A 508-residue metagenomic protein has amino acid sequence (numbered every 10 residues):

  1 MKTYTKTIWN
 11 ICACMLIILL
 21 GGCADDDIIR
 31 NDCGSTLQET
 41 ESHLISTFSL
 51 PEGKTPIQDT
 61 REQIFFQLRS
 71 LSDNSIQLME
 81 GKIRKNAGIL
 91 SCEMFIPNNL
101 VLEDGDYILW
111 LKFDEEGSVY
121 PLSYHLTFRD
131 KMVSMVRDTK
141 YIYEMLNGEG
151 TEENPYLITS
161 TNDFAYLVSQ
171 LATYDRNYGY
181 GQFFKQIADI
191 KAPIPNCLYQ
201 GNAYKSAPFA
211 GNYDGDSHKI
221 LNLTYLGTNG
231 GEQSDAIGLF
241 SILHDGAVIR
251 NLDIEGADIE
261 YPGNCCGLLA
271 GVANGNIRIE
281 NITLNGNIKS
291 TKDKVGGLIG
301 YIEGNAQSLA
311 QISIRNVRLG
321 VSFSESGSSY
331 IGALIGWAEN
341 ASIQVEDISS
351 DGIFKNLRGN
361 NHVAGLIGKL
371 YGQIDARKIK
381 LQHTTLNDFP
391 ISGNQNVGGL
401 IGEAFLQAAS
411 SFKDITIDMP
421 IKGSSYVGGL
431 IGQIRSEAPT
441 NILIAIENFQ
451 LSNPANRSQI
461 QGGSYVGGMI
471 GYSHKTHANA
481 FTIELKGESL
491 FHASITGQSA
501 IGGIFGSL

Functional and structural regions predicted by a protein language model:
K2-C12: Bacterial N-terminal signal peptides that target proteins for export
I11-L20: Bacterial N-terminal signal peptides
L19-S49, K131-I142: Bacterial Sec-dependent N-terminal signal peptides
T47-T60: Structural motif
E62-G117, L122: Tryptophan-paired
N86-E93, D130-R137, G231: Short, surface-exposed linear segments at secondary-structure transitions and domain or protein termini
Y124-L126: C-terminal edge beta-strand
Y141-L508: Surface-exposed repetitive/solenoidal architectures
